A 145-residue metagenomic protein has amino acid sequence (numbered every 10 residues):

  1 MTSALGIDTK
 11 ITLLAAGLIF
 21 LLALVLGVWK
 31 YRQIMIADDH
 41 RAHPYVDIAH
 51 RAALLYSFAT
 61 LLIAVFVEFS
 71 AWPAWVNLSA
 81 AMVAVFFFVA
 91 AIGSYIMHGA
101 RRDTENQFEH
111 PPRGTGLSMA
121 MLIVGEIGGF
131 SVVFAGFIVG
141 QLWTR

Functional and structural regions predicted by a protein language model:
M1-I7, R145: Short, strongly hydrophobic alpha-helical membrane anchors
I11-R32, V46-V67, A80-H98, M121-A135: Hydrophobic cores of alpha-helical transmembrane segments in multi-pass integral membrane proteins
R32-H43, R102-P112: Cytosolic, membrane-interface loops and tails of multi-pass inner-membrane proteins
R41-D47, W75-A80, E109-S118: Non-cytosolic membrane-interface motifs at loop->transmembrane helix junctions
M97-E126: Interfacial loop-to-transmembrane junctions
S131-R145: Juxtamembrane boundary at the C-terminal end of a transmembrane helix
